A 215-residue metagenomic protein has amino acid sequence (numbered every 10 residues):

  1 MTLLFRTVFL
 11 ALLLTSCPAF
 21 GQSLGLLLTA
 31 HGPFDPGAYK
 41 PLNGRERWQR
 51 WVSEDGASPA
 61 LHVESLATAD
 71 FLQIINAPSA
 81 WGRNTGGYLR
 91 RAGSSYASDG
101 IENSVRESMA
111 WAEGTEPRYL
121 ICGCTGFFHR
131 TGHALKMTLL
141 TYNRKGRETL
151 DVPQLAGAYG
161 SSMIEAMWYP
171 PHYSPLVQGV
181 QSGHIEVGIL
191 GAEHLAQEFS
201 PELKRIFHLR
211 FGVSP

Functional and structural regions predicted by a protein language model:
L4, R47, W51, N84 (+9 more regions): Hydrophobic, aromatic-rich alpha-helical transmembrane segments and their membrane-interface anchor motifs
R6-S16: Bacterial N-terminal signal peptides
A19-S95, R106, A110-W111, G123-R147 (+2 more regions): N-terminal targeting leaders of membrane proteins
E54, S58, H62-L66, A92-S104 (+2 more regions): Alpha-helical transmembrane spans of integral membrane proteins, capturing the lipid-embedded, hydrophobic core of TM
D99-Y119: Transmembrane alpha-helix/helix-exit interface in multi-pass inner-membrane proteins
M137-P201, R205: Outer-membrane beta-barrel transmembrane domain signature
